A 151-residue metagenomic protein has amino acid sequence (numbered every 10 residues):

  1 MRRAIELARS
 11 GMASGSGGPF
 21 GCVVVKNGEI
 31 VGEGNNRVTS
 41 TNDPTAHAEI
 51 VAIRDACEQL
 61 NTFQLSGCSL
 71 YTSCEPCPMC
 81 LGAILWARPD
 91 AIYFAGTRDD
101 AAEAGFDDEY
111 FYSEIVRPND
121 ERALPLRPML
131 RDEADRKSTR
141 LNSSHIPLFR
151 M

Functional and structural regions predicted by a protein language model:
M1-A13, P76-M79, A83-R140: Zinc-dependent deaminase
A4, A8-G11, C22, A48 (+1 more regions): Small-residue (primarily alanine) positions within well-ordered alpha-helices, especially packing/interaction faces
P19-K26: Short beta-strand scaffold segments in enzyme catalytic cores
K26-N27, R54: A cytosolic small-molecule/anion-sensing beta-strand core signal
V38-S40: A short acidic/small-residue loop/turn micro-motif
T45-A46, I50-A87: Helix-adjacent hinge/juxtasegments
L141-M151: Single conserved hydrophobic/aromatic residue that forms the stacking wall/gate of nucleotide- or nucleobase-binding
